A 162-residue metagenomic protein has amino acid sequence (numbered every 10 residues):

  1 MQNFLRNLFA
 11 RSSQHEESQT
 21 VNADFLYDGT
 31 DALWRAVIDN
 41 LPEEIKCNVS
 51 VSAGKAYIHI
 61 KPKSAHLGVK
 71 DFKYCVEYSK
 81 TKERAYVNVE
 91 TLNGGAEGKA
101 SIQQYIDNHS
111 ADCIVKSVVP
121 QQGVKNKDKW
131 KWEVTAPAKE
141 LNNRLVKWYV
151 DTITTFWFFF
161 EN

Functional and structural regions predicted by a protein language model:
M1-Q14: Short, low-complexity, charged amphipathic interaction modules
Q19-V134: Polyanion-binding interface signature
T135-A136, E140: A short, exposed loop/beta-hairpin motif centered on an aromatic-Gly-Thr core
T152, F156, F160-E161: Structural signature for extended repeat/solenoid scaffolds and their inter-repeat hinge/linker regions, spanning
